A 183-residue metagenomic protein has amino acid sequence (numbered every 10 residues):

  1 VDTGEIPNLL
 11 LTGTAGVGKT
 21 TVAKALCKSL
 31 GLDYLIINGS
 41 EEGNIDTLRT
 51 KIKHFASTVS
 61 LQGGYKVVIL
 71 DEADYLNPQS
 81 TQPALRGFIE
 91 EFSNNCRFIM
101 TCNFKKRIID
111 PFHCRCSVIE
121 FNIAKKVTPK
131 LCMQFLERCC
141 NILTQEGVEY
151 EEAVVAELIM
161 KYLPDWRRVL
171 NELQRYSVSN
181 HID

Functional and structural regions predicted by a protein language model:
V1-K126, Q134, A156-E157, N171-Q174: P-loop/Walker A NTP-binding region and its immediately flanking N-terminal helices in P-loop NTPase folds
D2, T144, I159-L163, V178: Alpha-solenoid HEAT/Armadillo repeat architecture
V17, E42-G43, K126-K130, Y150 (+2 more regions): Short coil/turn linker and secondary-structure boundary residues
C132-V155: Helix-loop-helix "sensor" segment of P-loop NTPases
V148, A156, Q174-D183: C-terminal alpha-helical "lid" subdomain
E151-A153, Y162-Q174: The conserved phosphate-sensing helix
